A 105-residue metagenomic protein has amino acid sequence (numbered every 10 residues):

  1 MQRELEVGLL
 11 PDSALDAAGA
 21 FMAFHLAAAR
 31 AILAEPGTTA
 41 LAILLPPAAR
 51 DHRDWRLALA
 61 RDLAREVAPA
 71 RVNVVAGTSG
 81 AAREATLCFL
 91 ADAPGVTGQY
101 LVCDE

Functional and structural regions predicted by a protein language model:
M1-A68, V75-G80: Catalytic loop of short-chain dehydrogenase/reductase
A27, A58, A70, V75-E105: C-terminal helical subdomain
